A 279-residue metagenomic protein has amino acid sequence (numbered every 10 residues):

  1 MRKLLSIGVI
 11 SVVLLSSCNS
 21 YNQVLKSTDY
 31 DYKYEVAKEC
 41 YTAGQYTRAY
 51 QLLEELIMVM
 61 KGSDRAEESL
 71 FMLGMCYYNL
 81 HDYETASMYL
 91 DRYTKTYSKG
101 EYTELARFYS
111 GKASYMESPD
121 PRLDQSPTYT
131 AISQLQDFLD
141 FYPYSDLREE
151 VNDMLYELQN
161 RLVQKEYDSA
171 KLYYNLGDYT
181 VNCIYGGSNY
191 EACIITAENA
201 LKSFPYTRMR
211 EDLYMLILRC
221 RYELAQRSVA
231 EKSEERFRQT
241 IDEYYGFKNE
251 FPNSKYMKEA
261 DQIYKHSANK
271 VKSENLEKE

Functional and structural regions predicted by a protein language model:
M1-C18: Sec-dependent bacterial lipoprotein signal peptides
L14-E279: Acidic, polar-rich low-complexity tracts and alpha-helical solenoid repeat scaffolds
